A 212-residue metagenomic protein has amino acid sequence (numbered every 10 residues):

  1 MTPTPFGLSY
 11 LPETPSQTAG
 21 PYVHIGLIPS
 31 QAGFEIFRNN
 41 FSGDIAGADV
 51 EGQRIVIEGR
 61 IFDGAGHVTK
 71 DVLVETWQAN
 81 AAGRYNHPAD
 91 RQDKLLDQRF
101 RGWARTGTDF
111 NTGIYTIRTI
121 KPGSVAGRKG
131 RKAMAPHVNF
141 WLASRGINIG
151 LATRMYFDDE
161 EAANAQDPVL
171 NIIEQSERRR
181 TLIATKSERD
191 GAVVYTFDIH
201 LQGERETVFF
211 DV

Functional and structural regions predicted by a protein language model:
M1-V212: Beta-strand-dominated extracellular/periplasmic modules and repeats in secreted or surface-exposed proteins
